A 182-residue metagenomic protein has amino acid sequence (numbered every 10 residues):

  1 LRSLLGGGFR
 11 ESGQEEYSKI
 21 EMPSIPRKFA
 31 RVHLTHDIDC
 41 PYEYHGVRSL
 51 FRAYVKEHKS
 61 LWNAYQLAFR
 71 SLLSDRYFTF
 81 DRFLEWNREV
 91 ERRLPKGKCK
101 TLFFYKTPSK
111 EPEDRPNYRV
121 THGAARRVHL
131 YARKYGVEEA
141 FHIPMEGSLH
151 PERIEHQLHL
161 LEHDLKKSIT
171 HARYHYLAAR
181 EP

Functional and structural regions predicted by a protein language model:
L1-V120: Terminal accessory/targeting
R2, F80-R88, A125-L130, I154-H159: Generic structural signal for well-ordered alpha-helices, preferentially at hydrophobic/aromatic core positions
D37, H142, A172: Conserved, mostly hydrophobic/aromatic
Y54-H58, V120-H142, D164-S168: Acidic, His- and aromatic-enriched active-site or binding-groove loops in soluble protein domains that engage sugars
Y77, H122, Y176-A178: Short alpha-helix boundary/capping motifs
E89, R93, K134, L160-D164: Residues at alpha-helix termini
T107-P112, E139-S148: Conserved radical SAM core fold
M145-P182: Catalytic domains of cell-wall/extracellular-matrix polysaccharide-remodeling enzymes, centered on de-N-acetylation
